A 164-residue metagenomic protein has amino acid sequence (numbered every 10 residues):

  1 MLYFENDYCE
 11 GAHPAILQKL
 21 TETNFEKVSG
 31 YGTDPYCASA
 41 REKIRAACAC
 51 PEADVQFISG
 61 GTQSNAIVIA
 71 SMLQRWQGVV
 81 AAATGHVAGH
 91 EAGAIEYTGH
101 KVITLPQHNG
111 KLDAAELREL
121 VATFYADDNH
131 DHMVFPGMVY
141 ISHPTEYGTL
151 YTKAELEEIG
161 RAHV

Functional and structural regions predicted by a protein language model:
M1-K19: N-terminal amphipathic/basic leader segments beginning at the initiator methionine
H13-G61, A83-A88, A94: Conserved N-terminal alpha-helix of the aminotransferase class I/II PLP-enzyme fold
A47-C50, M72, A94-Y97, N129-V134: Solvent-exposed alpha-helices and their adjacent loops that cap or buttress functional pockets in soluble metabolic
E52-L73, I103-G110: Conserved core of the PLP fold type I
S71-G89, R118: Conserved PLP-anchoring active-site segment centered on the Schiff-base-forming lysine
G99-E146, L150-E155: PLP-dependent aminotransferase-class I/II
A162-V164: Conserved small/polar residues in nucleotide/adenosyl-binding loops
